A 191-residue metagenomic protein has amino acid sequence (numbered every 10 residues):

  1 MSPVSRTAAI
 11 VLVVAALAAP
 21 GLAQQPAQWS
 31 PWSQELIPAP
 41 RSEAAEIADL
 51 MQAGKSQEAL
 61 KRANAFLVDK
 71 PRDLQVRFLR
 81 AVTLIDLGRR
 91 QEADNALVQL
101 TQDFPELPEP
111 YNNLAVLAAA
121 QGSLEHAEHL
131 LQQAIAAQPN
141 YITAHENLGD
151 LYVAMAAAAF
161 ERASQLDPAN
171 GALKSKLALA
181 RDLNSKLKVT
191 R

Functional and structural regions predicted by a protein language model:
Q25-P40, V153-R191: Terminal, low-structured helical/coil segments at or just beyond the last alpha-helical repeat
A39-R72, V82: Alpha-helical segment of the N-proximal tetratricopeptide repeat
P40, L74-Q75, P108-E109, I142-T143 (+1 more regions): Helix-start (N-cap) detector for alpha-helical repeat units in TPR-like alpha-solenoids, especially tetratricopeptide
D69, Q102-D103, A137, L166: Structural marker of alpha-solenoid helical repeat scaffolds
